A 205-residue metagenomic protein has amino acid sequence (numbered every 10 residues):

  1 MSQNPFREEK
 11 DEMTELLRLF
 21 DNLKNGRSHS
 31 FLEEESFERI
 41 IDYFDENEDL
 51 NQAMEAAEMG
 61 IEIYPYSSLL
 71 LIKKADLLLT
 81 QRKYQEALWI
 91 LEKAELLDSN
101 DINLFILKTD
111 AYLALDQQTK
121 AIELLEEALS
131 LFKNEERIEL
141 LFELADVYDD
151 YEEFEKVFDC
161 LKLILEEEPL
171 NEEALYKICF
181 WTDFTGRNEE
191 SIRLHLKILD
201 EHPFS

Functional and structural regions predicted by a protein language model:
E35, L69, N103, R137-E139 (+2 more regions): Start-of-helix register in tetratricopeptide repeats
Y43-F44, L78, Y112, Y148 (+1 more regions): Residue at a conserved register position within TPR or TPR-like alpha-solenoid repeats
P65, S99, K133-E135, P169 (+1 more regions): Short coil turns that delineate tetratricopeptide repeat
